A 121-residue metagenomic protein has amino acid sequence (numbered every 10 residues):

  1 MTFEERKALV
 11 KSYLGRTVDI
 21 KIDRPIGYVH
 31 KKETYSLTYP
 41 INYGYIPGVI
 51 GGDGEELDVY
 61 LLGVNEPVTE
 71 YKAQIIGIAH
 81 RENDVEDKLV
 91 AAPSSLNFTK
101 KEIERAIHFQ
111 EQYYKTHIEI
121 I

Functional and structural regions predicted by a protein language model:
M1-I121: Hydrophobic N-terminal alpha-helices or hydrophobic patches in metabolic proteins across all domains of life
